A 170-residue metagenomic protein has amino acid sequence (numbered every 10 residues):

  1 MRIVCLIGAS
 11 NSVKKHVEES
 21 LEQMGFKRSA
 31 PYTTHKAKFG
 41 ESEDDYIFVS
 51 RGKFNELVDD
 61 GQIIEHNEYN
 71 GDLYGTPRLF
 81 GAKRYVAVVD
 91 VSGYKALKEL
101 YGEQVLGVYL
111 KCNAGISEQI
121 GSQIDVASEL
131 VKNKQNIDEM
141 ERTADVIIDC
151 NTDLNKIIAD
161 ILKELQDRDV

Functional and structural regions predicted by a protein language model:
M1-I3, K83: Pre-Walker A (Motif I) flank of P-loop NTPase domains
V4-L21: Glycine-rich phosphate-binding P-loop
K14-K15, V91-L97, I158: Short, well-ordered alpha-helical microsegments
E22-A30: Post-Walker A helix-loop "phosphate-sensing" segment adjacent to the P-loop in P-loop NTPases
T33-Y85, V89-S92: ATP-dependent small-molecule kinase phosphotransfer cores that center on conserved nucleotide phosphate-binding segments
T34-K36, S92-G93, K111-S117, L154: Conserved nucleotide-binding/hydrolysis micro-motifs of P-loop NTPases
V86-D90, L100-G121, I148-D149: Conserved phosphate-donor/acceptor-positioning beta-strand/loop module used by diverse small-molecule
S122-V170: Small-molecule kinase domains that catalyze NTP-dependent phosphoryl transfer to phosphate-bearing small molecules
